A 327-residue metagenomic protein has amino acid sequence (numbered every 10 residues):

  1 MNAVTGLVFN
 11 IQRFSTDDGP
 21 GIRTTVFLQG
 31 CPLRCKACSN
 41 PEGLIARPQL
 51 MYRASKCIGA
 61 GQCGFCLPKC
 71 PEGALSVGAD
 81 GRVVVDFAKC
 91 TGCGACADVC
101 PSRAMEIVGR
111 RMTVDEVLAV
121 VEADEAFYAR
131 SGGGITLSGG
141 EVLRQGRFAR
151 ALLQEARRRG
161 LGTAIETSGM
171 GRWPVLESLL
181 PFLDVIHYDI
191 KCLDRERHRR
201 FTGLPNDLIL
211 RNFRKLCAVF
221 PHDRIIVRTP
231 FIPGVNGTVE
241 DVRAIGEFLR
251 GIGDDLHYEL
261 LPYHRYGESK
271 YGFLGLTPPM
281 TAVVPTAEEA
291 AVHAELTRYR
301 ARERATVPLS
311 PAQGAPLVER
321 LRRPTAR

Functional and structural regions predicted by a protein language model:
M1-P20, H222, P233-R327: Auxiliary Fe-S-binding modules of radical SAM enzymes
V8-Q62, V83-G92: N-terminal pre-triad scaffold of radical SAM enzymes
C35, C90-C96, C100, A156 (+2 more regions): Hydrophobic packing within well-folded, soluble alpha/beta domains
K36-G43, G64-V85, A95-R111: Iron-sulfur cluster-binding cysteine motifs and their immediate structural context in ferredoxin-like electron-transfer
Y52-I58, G109-D124: Extended, non-globular alpha-helical segments
Y52-S55, R199-P205, L274-V283: Short glycine-enriched, charge-decorated loop/helix-capping segments at active-site entrances that position
G59-G61, F65-P68, E116: General zinc-binding finger modules coordinated by cysteine/histidine
D115-Y266, K270-G272: Conserved AdoMet/S-adenosylmethionine-binding subsite of the radical SAM
